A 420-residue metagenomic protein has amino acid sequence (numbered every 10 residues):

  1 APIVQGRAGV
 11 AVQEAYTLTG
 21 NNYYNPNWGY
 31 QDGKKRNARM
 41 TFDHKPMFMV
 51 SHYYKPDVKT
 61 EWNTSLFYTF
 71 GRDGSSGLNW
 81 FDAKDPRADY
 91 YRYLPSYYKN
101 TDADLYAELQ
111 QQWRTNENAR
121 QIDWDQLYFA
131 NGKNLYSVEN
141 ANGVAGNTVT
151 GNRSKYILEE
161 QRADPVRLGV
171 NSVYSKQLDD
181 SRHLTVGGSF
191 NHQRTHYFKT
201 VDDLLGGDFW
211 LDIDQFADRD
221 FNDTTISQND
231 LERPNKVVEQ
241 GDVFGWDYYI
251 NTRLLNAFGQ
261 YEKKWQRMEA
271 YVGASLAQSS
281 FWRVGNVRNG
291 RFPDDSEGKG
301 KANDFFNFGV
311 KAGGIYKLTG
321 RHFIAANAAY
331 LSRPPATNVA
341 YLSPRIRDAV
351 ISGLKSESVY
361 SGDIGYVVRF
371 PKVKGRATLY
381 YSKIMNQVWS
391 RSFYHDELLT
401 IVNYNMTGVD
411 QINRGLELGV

Functional and structural regions predicted by a protein language model:
A1, W62-L66, L184-G188, A270-A274 (+3 more regions): Transmembrane beta-strands of outer-membrane beta-barrel proteins
P2-S51, G74-E159, D223-V238: Acidic/polar loop-and-plug regions of large Gram-negative outer-membrane beta-barrel proteins
P2-Y23, N79-Y90, L94, T200-L211 (+5 more regions): Flexible, surface-exposed loop regions and adjacent strand-edge segments of Gram-negative outer-membrane beta-barrel
G33-A38, M47-S51, K155-E160, V173 (+6 more regions): Extracellular loop and loop/strand-boundary signature of outer-membrane beta-barrel proteins
F48-Y54, T64, V170-K176, V186 (+5 more regions): Residues on the lipid-exposed face of transmembrane beta-strands in outer-membrane beta-barrel proteins
Y68-R72, F190-H196, W265-R267, L276-W282 (+4 more regions): Transmembrane beta-strands of outer-membrane beta-barrel pores
I157, H183-T319: Signature of Gram-negative outer-membrane beta-barrel scaffolds
R167-N171, I351-K355, S361, F370 (+1 more regions): Outer membrane beta-barrel strand-and-loop segments of large Gram-negative receptors, especially TonB-dependent
